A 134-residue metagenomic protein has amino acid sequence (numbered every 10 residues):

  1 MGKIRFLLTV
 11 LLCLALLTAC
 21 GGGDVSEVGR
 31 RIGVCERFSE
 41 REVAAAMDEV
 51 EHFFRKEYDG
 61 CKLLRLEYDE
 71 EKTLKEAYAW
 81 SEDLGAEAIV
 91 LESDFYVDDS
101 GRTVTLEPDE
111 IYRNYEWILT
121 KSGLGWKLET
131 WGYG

Functional and structural regions predicted by a protein language model:
G2, S93-D98, L128, G134: Residue-level signal for functionally critical sites in structured catalytic/ligand-binding pockets
G2-G23: Sec-dependent N-terminal signal peptides of Gram-positive bacterial secreted proteins and lipoproteins
R5, E27, T130-W131: Unusually extended, aromatic-enriched hydrophobic runs near protein termini
A19-I111: Flexible low-complexity loop/turn motifs enriched in small/helix-breaking residues
Y112-G134: Short beta-strand edge/turn micro-motifs at domain boundaries
